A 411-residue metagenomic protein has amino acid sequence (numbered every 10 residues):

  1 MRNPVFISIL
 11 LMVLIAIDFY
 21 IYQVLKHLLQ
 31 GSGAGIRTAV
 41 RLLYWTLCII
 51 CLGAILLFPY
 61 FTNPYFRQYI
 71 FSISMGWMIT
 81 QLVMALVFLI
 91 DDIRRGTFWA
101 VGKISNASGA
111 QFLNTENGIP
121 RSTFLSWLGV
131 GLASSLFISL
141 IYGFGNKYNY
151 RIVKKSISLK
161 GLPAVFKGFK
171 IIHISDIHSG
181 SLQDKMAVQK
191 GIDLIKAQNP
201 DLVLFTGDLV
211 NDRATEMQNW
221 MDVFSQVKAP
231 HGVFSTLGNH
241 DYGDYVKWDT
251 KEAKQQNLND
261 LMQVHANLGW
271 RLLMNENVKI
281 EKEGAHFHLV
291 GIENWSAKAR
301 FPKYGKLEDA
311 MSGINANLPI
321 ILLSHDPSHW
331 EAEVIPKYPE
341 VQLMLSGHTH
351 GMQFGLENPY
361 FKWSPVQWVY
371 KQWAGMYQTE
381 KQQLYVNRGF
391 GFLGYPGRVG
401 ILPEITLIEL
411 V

Functional and structural regions predicted by a protein language model:
M1-Y148: Non-catalytic terminal accessory segments
R2, R37, R41, R67 (+9 more regions): Arginine residue identity/basic-tract feature
I17-Q30, E116-G131, K154-P163, Q189-V203 (+2 more regions): Short, charge-rich amphipathic segments
D18-Q23, G31, L52-F66, N149 (+1 more regions): Acidic, His/Gly-rich catalytic cores of divalent-metal-dependent hydrolytic chemistry
V101-I104, S135-I172, L182-M186, K190-D193: C-terminal segment of N-terminal export signals and the immediately downstream linker at the start of the mature
I119, L125-L128, L136-K155, Q256-N275: A short, flexible N-terminal coil/short beta segment enriched in small residues
L162-V411: Soluble catalytic domains of enzymes that build or remodel membrane lipids, polysaccharides, and related
